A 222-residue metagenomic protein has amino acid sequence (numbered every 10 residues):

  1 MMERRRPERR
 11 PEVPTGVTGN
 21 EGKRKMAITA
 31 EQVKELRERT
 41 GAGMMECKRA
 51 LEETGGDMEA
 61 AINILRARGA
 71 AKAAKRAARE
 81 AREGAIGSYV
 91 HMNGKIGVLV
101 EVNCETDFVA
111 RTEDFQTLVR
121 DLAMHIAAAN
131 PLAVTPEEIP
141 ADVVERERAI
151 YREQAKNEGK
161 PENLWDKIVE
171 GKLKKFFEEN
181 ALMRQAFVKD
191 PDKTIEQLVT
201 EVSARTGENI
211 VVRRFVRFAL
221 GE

Functional and structural regions predicted by a protein language model:
M1-R4, E8-K25: Short, Lys/Arg-enriched N-terminal segments with co-localized hydrophobic residues within the first ~10-30 amino acids
T18-E222: N-terminal assembly/interaction segments in proteins that build large macromolecular machines
